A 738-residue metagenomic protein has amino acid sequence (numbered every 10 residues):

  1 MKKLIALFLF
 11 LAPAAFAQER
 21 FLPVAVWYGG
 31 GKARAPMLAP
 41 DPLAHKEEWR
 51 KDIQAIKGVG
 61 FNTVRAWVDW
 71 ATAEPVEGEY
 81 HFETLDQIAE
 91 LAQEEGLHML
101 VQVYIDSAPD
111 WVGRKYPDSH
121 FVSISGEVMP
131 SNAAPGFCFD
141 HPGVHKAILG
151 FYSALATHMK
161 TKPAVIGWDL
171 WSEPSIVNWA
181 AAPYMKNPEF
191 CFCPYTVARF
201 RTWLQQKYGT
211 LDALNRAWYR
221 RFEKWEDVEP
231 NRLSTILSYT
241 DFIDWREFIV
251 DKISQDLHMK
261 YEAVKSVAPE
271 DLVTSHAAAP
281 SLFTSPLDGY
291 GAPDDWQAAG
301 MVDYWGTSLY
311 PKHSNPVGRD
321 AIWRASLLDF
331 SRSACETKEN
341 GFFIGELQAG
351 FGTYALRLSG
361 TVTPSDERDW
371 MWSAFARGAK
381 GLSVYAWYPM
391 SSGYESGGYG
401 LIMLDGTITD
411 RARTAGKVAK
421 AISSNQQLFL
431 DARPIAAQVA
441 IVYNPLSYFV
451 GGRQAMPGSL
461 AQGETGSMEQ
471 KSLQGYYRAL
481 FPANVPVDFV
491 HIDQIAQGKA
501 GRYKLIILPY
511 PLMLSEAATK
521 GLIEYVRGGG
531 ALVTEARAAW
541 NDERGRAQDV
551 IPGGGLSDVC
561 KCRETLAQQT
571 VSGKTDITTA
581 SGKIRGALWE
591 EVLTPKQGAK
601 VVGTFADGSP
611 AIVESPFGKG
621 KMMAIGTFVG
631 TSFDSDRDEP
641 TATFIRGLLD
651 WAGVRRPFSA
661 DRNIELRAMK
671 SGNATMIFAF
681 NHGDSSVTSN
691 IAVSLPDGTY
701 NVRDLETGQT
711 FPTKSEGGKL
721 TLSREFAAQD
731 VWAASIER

Functional and structural regions predicted by a protein language model:
A17-T63, P75, E90, L428-L430: N-terminal carbohydrate-binding accessory modules
K32-H45, V68-E83, P130-L149, E189 (+7 more regions): The substrate-binding groove and active-site-proximal loops of carbohydrate-active enzymes, especially glycoside
P40-I56, I148-A154, S285-A298, T363-M371 (+1 more regions): Short, acidic/polar
W49-G126, S153-A156, S254-A268: Aromatic-lined substrate-binding rim segments of carbohydrate-active enzymes
M129-A154, H158-R324: Polysaccharide-binding and catalytic clefts of secreted carbohydrate-active enzymes
T274-G475, L566-V571, T578-A580, G586-W589 (+9 more regions): Hydrophobic targeting/anchoring helices
A479-K499: A short, well-structured beta->alpha microelement
P509-R738: A conserved amphipathic helix/loop scaffold that creates a polar/acidic microenvironment used either to coordinate
